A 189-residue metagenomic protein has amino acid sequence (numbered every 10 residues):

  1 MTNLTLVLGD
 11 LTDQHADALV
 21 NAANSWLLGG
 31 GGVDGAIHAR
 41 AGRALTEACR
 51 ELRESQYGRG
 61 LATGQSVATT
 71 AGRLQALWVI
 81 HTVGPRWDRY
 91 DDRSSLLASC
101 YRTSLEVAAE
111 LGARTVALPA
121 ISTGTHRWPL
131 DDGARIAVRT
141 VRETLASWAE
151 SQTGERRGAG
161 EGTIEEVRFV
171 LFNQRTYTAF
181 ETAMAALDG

Functional and structural regions predicted by a protein language model:
M1-S94, A98-E110: Glycine-/small-residue-enriched capping loops at alpha/beta junctions
R86-G189: Phosphate/ribose-phosphate-bearing ligand recognition and processing surfaces, centered on ADP-ribose/NAD(+/P+) systems
